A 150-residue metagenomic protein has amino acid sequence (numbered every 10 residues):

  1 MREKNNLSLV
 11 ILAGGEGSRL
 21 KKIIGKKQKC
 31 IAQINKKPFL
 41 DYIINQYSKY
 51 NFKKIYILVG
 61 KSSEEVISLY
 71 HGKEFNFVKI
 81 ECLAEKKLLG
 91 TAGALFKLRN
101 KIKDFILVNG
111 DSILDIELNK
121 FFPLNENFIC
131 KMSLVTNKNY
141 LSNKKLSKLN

Functional and structural regions predicted by a protein language model:
R2-I11, R19, Q33, K37-N109 (+2 more regions): Conserved N-terminal catalytic core of the sugar/cofactor nucleotidyltransferase
E16, K27, S62: A generic "binding-loop/recognition-motif" signal
K22-G25: Conserved catalytic-core motifs of eukaryotic protein kinase domains, centered on the activation segment
L114-N150: Conserved core of the sugar-phosphate nucleotidyltransferase
